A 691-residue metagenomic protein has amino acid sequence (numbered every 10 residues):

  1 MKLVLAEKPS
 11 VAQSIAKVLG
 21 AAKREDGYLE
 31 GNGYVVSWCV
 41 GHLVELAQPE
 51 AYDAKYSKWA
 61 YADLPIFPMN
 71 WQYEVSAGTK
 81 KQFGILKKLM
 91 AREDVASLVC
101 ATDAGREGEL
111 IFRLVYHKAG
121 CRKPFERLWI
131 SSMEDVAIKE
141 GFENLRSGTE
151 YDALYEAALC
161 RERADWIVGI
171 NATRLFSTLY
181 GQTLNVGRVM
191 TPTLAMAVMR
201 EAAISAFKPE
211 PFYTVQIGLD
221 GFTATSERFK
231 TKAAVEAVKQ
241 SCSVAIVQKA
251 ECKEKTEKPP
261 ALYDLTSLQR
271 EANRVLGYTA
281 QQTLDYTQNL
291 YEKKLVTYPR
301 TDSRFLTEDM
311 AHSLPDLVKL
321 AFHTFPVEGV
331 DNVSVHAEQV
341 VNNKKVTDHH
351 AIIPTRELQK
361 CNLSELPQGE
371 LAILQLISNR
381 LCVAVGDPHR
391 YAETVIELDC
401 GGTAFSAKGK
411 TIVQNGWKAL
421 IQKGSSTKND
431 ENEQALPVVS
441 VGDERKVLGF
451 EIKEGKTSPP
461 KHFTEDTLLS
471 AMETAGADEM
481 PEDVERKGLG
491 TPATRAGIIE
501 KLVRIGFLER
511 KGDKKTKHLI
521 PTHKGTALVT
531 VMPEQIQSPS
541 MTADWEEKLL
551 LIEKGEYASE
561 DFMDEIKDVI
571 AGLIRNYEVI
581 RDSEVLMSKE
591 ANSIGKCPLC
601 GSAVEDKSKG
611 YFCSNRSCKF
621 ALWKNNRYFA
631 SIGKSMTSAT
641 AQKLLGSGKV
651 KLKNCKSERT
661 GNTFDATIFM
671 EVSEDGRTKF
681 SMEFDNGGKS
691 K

Functional and structural regions predicted by a protein language model:
M1, A101-A104, G181-T183, C252-P260 (+3 more regions): Conserved short loop/turn motifs at secondary-structure junctions
M1-L159, W166, P459: Intrinsically disordered, low-complexity regulatory segments
K2-L3, E25, T79, M90 (+6 more regions): Basic, low-complexity terminal or inter-domain segments flanking catalytic cores
P9-A16, G33-V36, V40, S76-K87 (+17 more regions): Amphipathic alpha-helical transducer elements in NTP-driven molecular machines
W71, E93, D135-I217, C252-T256: C-terminal or mid-to-C-terminal helical accessory/interaction module adjacent to the motor/catalytic core
P124, L194, V296: Conserved ATP-binding/catalytic motifs of P-loop helicase motor domains
T149, T231-Y263, Q269: Metal- or metallocofactor-binding catalytic centers and their adjacent structured scaffolds across diverse enzyme
